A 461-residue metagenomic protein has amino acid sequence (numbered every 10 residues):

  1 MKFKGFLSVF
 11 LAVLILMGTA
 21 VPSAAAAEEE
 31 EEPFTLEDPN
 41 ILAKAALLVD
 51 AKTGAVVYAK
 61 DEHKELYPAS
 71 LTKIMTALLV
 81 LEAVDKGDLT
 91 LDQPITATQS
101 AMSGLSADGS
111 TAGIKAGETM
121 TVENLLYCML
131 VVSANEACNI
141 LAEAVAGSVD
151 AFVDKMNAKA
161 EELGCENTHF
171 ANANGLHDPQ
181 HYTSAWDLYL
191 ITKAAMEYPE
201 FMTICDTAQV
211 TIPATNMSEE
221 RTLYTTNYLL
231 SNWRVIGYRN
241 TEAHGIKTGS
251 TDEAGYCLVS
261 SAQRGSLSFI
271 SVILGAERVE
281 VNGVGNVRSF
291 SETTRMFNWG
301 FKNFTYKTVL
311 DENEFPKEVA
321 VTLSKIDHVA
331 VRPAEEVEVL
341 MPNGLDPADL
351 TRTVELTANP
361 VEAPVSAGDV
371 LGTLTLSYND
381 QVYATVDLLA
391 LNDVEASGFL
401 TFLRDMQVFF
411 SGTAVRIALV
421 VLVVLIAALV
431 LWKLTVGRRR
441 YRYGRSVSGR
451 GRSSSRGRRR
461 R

Functional and structural regions predicted by a protein language model:
K4-L14: Sec-dependent N-terminal signal peptides
L16-A24: C-terminal segment of classical bacterial N-terminal signal peptides
S23-W186, L190-P199, I204: Active-site-adjacent loops and short helices of periplasmic peptidoglycan-processing enzymes
A25-A26, R445, R461: Eukaryotic intrinsically disordered, low-complexity regions
C165-H169, P179-Y182, W186-L425, L429-Y443 (+1 more regions): Domain-terminus/edge residues, biased toward the C-terminal soluble/receptor-binding domains of extracytoplasmic
Y443-R450: Juxtamembrane extracytosolic/periplasmic "stalk" immediately C-terminal to the first targeting helix
R450-R461: Long, low-complexity, intrinsically disordered segments
